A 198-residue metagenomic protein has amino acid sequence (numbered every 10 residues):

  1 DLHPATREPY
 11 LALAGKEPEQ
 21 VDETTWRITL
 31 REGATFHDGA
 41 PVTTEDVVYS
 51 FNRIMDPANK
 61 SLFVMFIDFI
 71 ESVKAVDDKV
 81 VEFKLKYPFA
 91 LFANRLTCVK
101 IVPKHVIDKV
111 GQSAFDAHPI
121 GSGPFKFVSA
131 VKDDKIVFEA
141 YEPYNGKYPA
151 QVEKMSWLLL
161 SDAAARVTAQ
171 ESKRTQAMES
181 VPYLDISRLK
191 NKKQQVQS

Functional and structural regions predicted by a protein language model:
D1-D22, W26, N52, I120: N-terminal lobe/hinge region of extracytoplasmic solute-binding protein
P4-A5, L96-A150, K154, D162-A164 (+1 more regions): Gly/Pro-rich hinge or "lid" segments in bacterial periplasmic/extracellular proteins
D22, A75-D77, K132: Residue-level recognition of beta-strand termini and adjacent short loop/turns
T25-I28, V47-S50, V81-F83, G123-K126 (+3 more regions): Short, well-ordered beta-strand elements
T29, T35, F63-V106: Surface-exposed binding/hinge segments that line and control ligand-binding clefts or catalytic entry sites
E32-T35, N52-N59, P88, T97 (+5 more regions): Sec-exported extracytoplasmic/periplasmic mature domains
I54, S72, V128-V137, S156-S198: Extracellular/periplasmic solute-recognition and catalytic clefts
